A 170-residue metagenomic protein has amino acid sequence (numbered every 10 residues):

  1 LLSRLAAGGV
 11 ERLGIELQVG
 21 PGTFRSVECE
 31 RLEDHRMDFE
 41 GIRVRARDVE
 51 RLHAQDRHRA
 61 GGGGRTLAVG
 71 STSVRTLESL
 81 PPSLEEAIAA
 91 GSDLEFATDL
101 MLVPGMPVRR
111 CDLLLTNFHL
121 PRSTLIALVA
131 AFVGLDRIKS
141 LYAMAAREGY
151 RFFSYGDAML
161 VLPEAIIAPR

Functional and structural regions predicted by a protein language model:
L1-R170: Surface-exposed, charge/polar-rich loops and edge strands
